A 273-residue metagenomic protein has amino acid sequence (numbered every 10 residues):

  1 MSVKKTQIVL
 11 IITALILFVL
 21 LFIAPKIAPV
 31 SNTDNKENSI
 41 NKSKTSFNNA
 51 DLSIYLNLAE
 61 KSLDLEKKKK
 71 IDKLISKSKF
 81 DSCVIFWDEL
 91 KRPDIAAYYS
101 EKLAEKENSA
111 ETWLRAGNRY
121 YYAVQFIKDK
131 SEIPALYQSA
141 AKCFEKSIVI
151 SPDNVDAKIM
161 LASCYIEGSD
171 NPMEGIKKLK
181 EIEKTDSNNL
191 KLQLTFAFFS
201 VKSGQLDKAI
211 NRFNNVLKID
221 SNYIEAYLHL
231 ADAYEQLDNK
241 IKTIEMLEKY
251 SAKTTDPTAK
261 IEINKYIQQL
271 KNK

Functional and structural regions predicted by a protein language model:
S2-Y98, K106: N-terminal leader/linker segments that initiate helical-solenoid repeat arrays
K79, T112-W113, A157, L192 (+2 more regions): TPR alpha-solenoid repeat register
S82, R115, R119, M160 (+3 more regions): Canonical tetratricopeptide repeat
W87, R119-Y120, Y165, S200 (+2 more regions): Residue at a conserved register position within TPR or TPR-like alpha-solenoid repeats
L90-Y98, I127-C143, G168-E181, S203-N215 (+1 more regions): Structural signature of tandem alpha-helical TPR/SEL1-like repeats, specifically the intra-repeat loop/turn
L103, S147, E181-I182, N215-V216 (+1 more regions): Canonical positions in the second alpha-helix
K106, I150-S151, K184-D186, I219-D220 (+1 more regions): Structural marker of alpha-solenoid helical repeat scaffolds
